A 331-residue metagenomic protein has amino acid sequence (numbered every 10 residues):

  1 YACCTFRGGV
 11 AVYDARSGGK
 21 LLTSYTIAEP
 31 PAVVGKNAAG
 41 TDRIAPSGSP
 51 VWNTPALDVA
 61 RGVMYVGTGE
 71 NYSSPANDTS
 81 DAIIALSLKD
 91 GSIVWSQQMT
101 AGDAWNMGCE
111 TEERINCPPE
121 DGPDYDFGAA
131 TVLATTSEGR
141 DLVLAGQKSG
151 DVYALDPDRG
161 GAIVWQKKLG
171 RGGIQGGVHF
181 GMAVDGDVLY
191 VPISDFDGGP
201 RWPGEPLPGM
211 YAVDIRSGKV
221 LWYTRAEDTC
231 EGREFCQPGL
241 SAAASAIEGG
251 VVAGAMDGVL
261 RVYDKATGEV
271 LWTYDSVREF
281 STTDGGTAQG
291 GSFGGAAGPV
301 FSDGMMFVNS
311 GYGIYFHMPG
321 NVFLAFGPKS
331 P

Functional and structural regions predicted by a protein language model:
C3, G9-P46, V59-M64, S73-F127 (+3 more regions): Extracytoplasmic/lumenal domain signature
T68: Short acidic, glycine-rich surface-loop motifs adjacent to enzyme active sites
